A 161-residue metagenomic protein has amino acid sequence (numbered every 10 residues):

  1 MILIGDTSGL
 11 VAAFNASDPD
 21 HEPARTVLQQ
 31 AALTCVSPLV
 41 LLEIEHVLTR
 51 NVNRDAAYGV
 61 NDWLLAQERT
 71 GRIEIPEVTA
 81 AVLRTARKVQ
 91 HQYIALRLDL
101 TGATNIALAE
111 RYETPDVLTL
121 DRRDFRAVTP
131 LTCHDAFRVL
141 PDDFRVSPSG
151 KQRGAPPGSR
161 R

Functional and structural regions predicted by a protein language model:
M1, A31-T34, G71-E74, R111-D116: Short active-site oxyanion
M1-V36, T49-D62, T132, D143-R153 (+1 more regions): Short, well-structured N-terminal submotif of metal-dependent ribonuclease cores
G5, C35-V36, E77, L100 (+1 more regions): Short beta-strand scaffold positions
T7, G102-I106: Conserved glycosyltransferase catalytic-site signature
S8-G9, L39-L42, A81, R123: Alpha-helix/helix-capping structural signal
Q29-A31, Q90-L96: A short glycine/serine-rich beta->alpha loop
T70-Y93: Acidic catalytic patch
I106, E110-R161: Acidic, PIN/NYN-like endoribonuclease modules and their adjacent C-terminal/linker elements
